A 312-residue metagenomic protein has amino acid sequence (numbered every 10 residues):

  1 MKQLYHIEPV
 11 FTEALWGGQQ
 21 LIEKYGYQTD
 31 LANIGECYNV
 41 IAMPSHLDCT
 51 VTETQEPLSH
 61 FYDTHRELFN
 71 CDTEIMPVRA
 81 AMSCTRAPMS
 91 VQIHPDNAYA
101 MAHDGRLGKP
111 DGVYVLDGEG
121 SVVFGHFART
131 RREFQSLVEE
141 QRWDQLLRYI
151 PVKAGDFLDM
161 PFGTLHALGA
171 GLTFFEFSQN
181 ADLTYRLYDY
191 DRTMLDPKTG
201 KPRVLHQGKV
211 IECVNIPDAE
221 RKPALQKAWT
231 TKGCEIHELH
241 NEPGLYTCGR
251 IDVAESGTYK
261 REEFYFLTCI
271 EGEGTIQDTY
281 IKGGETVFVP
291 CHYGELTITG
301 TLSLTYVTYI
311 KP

Functional and structural regions predicted by a protein language model:
M1-R129, D189-E220, C248: Transition-metal
L47-T50, T54, A170-T173, Q179-T199 (+4 more regions): Non-heme Fe(II)/2-oxoglutarate
I75, C84-P88, N97, L107 (+4 more regions): Ligand-binding loop in jelly-roll beta-barrel domains
M82, S90-Q92, G112-Y114, Y149 (+6 more regions): Conserved hydrophobic/aromatic beta-strand scaffold that supports enzyme active sites
G120-K153, K260-K282: A short beta-strand-loop-beta hairpin characteristic of the jelly-roll/cupin
E140-L146, F157-D159, L165-K222: An exposed, glycine/acidic-rich loop-and-rim segment of catalytic or binding clefts
L146-D159, L168, I276-E295: Short acidic-glycine-tyrosine-enriched beta hairpin
A224-E285, H292-Y293: Acidic/His-leaning functional-site neighborhoods
